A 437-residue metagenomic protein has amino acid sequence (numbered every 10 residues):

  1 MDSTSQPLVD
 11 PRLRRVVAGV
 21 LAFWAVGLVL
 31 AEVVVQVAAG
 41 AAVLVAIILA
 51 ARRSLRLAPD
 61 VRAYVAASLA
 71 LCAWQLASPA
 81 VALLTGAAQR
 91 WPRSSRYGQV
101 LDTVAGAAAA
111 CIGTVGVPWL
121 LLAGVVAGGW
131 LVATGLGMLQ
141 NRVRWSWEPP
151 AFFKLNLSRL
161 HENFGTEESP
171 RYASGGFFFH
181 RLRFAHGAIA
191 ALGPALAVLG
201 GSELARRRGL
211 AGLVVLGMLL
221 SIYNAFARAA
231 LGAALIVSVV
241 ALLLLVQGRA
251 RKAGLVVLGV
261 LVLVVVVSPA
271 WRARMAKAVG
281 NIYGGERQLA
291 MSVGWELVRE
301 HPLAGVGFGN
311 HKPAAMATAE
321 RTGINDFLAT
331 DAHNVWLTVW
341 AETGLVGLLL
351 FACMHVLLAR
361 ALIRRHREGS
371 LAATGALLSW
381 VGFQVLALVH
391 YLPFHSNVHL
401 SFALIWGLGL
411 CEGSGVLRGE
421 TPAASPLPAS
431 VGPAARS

Functional and structural regions predicted by a protein language model:
L8, V20-A25, A39-A42, C72 (+8 more regions): Alpha-helical transmembrane segments of multi-pass inner-membrane proteins
V16-W24, L71, V214-L216, T330 (+3 more regions): Loop-to-helix entry and N-terminal half of a specific, functionally important transmembrane alpha helix in multi-pass
A18, A41-I47, S238, L258 (+2 more regions): Transmembrane alpha-helices of multi-pass inner-membrane enzymes
V26, A46-L55, P79-V143, V385: Transmembrane alpha-helical segments and their membrane-water interfaces
A73, G135, L139, A225 (+4 more regions): A membrane-periplasm/extracellular boundary helix in multi-pass inner-membrane enzymes that assemble envelope glycans
G176, L219, S292-W295, H301 (+2 more regions): A conserved mid-to-late transmembrane alpha helix and its immediate loop/hinge that forms the functional core
R208, A250, T343-G382: Hydrophobic transmembrane alpha-helices and their immediate junctions
W271-R272, K277-S292, A304-T343: Long extracytoplasmic/lumenal interhelical loops at the membrane interface of multi-pass membrane proteins
